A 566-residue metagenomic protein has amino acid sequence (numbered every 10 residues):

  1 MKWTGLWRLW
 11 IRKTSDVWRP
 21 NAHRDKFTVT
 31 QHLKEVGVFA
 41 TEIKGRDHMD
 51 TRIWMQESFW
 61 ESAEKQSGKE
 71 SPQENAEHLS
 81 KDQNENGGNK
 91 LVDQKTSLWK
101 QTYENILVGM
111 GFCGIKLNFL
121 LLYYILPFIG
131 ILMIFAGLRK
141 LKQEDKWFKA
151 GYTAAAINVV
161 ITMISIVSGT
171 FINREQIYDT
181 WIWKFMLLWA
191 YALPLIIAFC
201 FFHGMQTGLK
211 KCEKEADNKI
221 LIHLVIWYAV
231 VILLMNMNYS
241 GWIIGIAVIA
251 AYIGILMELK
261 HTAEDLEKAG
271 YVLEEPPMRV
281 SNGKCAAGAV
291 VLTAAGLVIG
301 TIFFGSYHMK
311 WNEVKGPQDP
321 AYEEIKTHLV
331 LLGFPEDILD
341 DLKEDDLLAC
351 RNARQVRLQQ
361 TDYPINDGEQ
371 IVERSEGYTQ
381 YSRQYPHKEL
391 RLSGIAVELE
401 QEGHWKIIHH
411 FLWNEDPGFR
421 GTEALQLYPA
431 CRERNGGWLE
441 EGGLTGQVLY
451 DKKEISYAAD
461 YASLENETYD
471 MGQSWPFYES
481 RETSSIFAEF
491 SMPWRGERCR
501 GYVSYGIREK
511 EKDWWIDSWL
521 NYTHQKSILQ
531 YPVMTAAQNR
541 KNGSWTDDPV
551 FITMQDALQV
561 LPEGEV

Functional and structural regions predicted by a protein language model:
D50-E61, K81-G137: N-terminal topogenic module of multi-pass integral membrane proteins
T96-N105, Q143-A155, A216-I222: Membrane-interfacial loop-to-transmembrane alpha-helix junctions, especially the N-terminal start
I166-M235: Membrane-proximal helix-loop-helix units in multi-pass membrane proteins
A198-K219, A251-M278: Cytosolic juxtamembrane helix at the C-terminal end of the final transmembrane segment
E274-M309: Internal/C-terminal transmembrane anchor helices
F334, L339-L444: Short N-terminal edge-element motif at the start of the domain
C431-Y502: Short helix-loop boundary/capping segments
F487-V566: Extracytoplasmic/luminal low-complexity segments enriched in Pro/Gly and acidic/polar residues that act as flexible
